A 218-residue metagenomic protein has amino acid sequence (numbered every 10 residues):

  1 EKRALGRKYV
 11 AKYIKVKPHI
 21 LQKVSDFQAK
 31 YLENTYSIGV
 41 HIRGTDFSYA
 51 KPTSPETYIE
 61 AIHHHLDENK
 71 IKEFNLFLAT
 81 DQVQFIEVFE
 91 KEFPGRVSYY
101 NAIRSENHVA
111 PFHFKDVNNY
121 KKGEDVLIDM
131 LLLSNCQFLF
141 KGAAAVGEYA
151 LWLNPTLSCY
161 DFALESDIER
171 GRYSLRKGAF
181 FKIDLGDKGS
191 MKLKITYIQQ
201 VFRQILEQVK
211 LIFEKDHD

Functional and structural regions predicted by a protein language model:
E1-E73, E207: Secretory-pathway luminal glycosyltransferase catalytic domains
I38, E73-L76, V97, C136-L139 (+1 more regions): Hydrophobic beta-strand segments of well-ordered beta-sheets in folded domains
H41-T45, N69-N119: Catalytic donor nucleotide-activated moiety binding site of glycosyltransferases and closely related
A50-P52, I86-K91, L151-L153: A short acidic (Asp/Glu
V97-H108, Y160-K177: A generic structural motif
V126-R170: A donor-sugar binding/catalytic signature common to diverse glycosyltransferases and related nucleotide-sugar
G171-D218: Membrane-proximal basic amphipathic "stem/tether" segments
